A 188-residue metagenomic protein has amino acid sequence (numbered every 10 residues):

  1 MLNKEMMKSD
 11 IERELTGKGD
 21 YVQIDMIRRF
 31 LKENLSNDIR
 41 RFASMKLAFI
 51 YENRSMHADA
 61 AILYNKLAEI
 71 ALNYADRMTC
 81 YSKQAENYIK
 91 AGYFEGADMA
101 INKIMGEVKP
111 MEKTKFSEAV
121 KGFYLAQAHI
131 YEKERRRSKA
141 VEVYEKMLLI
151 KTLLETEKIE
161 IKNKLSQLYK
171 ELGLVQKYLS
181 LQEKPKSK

Functional and structural regions predicted by a protein language model:
N3, Q23, R40, A60 (+5 more regions): Residues that mark the junctions of alpha-helical repeat units in TPR/alpha-solenoid scaffolds
K4-S36, F42, K46-R54: Alpha-helical segment of the N-proximal tetratricopeptide repeat
S9, M45-K46, K83, A119-G122 (+2 more regions): "A position-specific structural signal for the A-helix of alpha-solenoid helical repeats
E14-I27, E52-N65, Y93-M105, R135-E145: Helix-turn-helix repeat elements of alpha-solenoid scaffolds
R29-R40, E69-R77, E107-S117, I150-E155: Flexible helix-coil transition and linker loops at the boundaries of alpha-helical arrays
